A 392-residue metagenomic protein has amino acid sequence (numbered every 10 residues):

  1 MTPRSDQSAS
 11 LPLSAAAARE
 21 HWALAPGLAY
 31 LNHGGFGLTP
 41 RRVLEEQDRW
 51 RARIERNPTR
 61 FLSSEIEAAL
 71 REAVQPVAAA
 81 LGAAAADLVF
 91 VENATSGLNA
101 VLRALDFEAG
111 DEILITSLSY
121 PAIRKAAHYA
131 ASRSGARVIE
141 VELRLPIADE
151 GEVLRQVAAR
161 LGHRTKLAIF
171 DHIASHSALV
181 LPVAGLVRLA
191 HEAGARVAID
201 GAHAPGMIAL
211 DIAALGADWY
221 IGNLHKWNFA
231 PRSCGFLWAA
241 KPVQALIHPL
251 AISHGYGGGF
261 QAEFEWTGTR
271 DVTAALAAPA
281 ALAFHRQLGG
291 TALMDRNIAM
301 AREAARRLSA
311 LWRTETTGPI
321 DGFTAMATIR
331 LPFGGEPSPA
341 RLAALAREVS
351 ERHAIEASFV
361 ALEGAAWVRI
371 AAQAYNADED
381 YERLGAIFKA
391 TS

Functional and structural regions predicted by a protein language model:
M1-S392: Pyridoxal 5′-phosphate
